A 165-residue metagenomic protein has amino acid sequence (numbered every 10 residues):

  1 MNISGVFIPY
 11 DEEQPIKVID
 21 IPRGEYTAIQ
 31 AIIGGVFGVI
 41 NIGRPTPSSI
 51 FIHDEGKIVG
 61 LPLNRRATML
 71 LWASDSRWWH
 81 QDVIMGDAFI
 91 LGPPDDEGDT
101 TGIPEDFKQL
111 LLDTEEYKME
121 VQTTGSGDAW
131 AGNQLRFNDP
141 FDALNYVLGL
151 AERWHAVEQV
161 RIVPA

Functional and structural regions predicted by a protein language model:
M1-I16: Short, extreme N-terminal segment that most often corresponds to the first beta-strand
P15-P45: Amphipathic alpha-helical packing elements
I29-V36, R136-R161: A short, charged, amphipathic alpha-helix used as a generic interaction element across diverse proteins
G38-P47, Q81-F89, K118-G125, R153-A165: Short glycine-rich, low-complexity/disordered patches
R44-A73: Short, structured protein-protein interaction patches enriched in aromatics and acidic/basic residues, typified by
D75-G102: Ordered, amphipathic secondary-structure segments that act as subunit-interaction surfaces in large macromolecular
G98-Y117: Surface-exposed beta-loop interaction hotspot
L111-G132: Short aromatic-glycine-(Arg/Gly/Cys) micro-motifs in beta-strand/loop hairpins
